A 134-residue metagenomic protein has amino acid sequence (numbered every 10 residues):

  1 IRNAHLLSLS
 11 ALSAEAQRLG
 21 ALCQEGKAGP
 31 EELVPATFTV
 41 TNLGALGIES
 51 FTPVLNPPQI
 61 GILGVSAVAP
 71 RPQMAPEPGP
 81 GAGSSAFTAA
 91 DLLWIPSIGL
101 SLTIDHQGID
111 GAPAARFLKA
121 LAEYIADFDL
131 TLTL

Functional and structural regions predicted by a protein language model:
I1-L134: C-terminal catalytic/motor cores of large multi-domain enzyme assemblies
